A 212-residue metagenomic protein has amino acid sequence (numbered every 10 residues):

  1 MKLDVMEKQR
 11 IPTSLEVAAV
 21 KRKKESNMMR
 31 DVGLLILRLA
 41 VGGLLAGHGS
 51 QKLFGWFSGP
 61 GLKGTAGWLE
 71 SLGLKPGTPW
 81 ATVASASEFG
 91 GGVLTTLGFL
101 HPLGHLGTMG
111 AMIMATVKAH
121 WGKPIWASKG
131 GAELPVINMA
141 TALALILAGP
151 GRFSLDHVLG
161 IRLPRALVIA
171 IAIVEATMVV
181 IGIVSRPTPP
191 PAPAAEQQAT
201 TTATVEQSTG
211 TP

Functional and structural regions predicted by a protein language model:
K2-W56, T78, L100-P212: Extended, low-polarity transmembrane helix blocks
G42-G43, W68, T82-S85: Residue-level recognition of specific faces of alpha-helices
G55-P79: Membrane-interface interhelical connector segments
W68, G91-T95, M112: Generic beta-strand or strand-like secondary-structure segments
W80-V83, S87, G107: Physicochemical signature of membrane-embedded alpha-helices that form the seven-helix bundle of GPCRs, emphasizing
A86-T95, A119-H120: Hydrophobic, membrane-inserted alpha-helices
